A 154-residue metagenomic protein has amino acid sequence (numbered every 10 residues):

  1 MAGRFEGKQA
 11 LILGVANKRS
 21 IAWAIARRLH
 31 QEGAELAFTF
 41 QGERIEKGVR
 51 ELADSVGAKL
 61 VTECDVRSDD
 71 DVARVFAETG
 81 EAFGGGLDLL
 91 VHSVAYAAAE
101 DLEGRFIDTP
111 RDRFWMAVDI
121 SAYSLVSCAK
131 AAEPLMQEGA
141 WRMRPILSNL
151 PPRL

Functional and structural regions predicted by a protein language model:
A2-R113: Short-chain dehydrogenase/reductase
G14-I21, A95-E133, Q137-L154: Catalytic loop of short-chain dehydrogenase/reductase
